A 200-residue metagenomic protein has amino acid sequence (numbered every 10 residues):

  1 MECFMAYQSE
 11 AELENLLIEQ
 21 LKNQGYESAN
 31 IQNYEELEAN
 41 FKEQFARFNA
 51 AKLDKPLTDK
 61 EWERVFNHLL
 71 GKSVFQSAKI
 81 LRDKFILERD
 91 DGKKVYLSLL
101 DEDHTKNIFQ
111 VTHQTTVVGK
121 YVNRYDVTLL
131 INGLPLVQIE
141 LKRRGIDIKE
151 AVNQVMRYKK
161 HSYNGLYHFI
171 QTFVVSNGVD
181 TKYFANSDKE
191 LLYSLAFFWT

Functional and structural regions predicted by a protein language model:
E2-T200: An alpha-helical interface "stripe"
